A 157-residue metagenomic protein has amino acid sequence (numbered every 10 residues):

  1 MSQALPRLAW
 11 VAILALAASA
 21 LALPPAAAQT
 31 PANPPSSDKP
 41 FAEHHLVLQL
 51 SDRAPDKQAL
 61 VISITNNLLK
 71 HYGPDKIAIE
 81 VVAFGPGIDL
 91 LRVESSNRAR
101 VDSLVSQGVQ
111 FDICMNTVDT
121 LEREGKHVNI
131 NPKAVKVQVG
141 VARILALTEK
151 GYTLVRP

Functional and structural regions predicted by a protein language model:
M1-A12: Bacterial N-terminal signal peptides that target proteins for export
Q3, L21-A22, A28: Compositionally biased, intrinsically disordered/low-complexity regions enriched for serine, proline and threonine
V11-A22: Bacterial N-terminal signal peptides
A26-P157: Secreted/extracellular ectodomain signature
